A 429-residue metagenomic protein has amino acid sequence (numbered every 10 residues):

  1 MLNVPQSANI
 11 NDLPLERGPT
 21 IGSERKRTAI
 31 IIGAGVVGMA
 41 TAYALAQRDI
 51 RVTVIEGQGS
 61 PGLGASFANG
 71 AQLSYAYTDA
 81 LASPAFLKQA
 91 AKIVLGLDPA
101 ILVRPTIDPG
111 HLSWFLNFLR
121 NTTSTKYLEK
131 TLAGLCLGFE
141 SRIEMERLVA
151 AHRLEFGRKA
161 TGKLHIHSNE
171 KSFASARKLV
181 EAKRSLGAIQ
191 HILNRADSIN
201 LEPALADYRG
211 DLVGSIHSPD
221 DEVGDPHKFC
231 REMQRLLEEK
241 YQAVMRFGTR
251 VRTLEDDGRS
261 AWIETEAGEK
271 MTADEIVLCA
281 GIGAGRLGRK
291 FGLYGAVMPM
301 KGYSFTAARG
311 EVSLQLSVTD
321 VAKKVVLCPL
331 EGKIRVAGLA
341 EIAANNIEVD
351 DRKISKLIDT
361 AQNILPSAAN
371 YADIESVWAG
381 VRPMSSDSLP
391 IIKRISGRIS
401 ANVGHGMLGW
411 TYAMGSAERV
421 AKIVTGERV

Functional and structural regions predicted by a protein language model:
R27-V54: N-terminal Rossmann-like FAD-binding beta1-loop-alpha1 element of flavoenzymes
Q47-F67: Glycine-rich FAD pyrophosphate-binding loop
Q58-G64, T265-L314, D350, S367: Central helical "cap/lid" subdomain
G70-R195: Dinucleotide-binding Rossmann-like beta1-alpha1 core, especially the glycine-rich loop that anchors the ADP
E129-R142, H165-S175, S215-R235, E348-K353 (+1 more regions): Short beta-strand to alpha-helix junction loop
A174-L186, Y208-A267, M271: Helical element adjacent to the flavin cofactor pocket in flavoenzyme catalytic cores
Q190, V321-A322, N363-V429: C-terminal catalytic lobe of FAD-dependent flavoproteins
K290, Y294, G310-S313, E331-R335 (+1 more regions): Flavin-binding catalytic cores
